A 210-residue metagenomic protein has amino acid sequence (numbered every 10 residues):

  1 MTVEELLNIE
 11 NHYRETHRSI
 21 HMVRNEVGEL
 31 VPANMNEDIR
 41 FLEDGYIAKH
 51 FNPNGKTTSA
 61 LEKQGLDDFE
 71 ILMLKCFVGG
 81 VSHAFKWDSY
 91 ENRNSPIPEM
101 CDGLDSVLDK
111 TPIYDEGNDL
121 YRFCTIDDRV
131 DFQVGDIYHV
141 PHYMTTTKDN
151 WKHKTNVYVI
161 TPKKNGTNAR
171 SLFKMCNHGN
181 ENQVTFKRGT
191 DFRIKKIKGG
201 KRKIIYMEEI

Functional and structural regions predicted by a protein language model:
M1-I210: Mono-ADP-ribosyltransferase
